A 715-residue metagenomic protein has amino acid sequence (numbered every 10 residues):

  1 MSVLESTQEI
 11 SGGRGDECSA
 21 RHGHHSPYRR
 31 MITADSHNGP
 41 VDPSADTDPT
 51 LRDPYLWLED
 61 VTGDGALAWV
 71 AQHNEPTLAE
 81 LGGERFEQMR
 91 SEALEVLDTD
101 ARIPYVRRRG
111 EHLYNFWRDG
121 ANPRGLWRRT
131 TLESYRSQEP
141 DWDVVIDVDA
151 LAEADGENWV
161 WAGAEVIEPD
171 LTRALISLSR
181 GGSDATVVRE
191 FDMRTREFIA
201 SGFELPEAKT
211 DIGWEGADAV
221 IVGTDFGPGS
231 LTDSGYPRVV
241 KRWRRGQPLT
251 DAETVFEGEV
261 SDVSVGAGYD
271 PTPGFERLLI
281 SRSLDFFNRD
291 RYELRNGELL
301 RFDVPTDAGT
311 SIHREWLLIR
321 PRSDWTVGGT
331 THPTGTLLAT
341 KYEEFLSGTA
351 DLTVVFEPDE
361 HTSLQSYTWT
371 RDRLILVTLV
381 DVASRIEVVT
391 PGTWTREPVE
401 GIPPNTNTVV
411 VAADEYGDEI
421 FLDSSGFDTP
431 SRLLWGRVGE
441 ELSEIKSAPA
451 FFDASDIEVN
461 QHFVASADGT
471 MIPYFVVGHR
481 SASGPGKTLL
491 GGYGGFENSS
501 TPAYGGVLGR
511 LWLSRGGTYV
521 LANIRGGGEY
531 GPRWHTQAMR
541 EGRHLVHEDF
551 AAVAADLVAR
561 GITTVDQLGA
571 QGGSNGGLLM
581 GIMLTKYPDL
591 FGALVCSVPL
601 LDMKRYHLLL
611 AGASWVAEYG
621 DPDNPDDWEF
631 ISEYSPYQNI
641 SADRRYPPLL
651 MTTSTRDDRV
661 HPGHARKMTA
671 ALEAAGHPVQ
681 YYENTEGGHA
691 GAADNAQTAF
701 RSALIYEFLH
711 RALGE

Functional and structural regions predicted by a protein language model:
S26-G83, E87-V96: N-terminal pre-domain segments of enzymes
A66-V166, S177, S264-S283, F287-P321 (+10 more regions): Non-catalytic accessory segments flanking enzyme active sites
R128-T131, R189-R194, P237-G246, Y292-N296 (+2 more regions): Beta-propeller blade signature
W142, M193-L205, Q247-E259, L294-F302 (+2 more regions): Blade-edge beta-strand/turn elements of extracellular beta-propeller and related beta-sheet repeat scaffolds
D149-D170, S177-A185, R194-E197, S201-G202 (+7 more regions): Cap/lid segment of the alpha/beta-hydrolase catalytic domain
S179-R180, T224-R238, P321-H332: Short, conserved, GDST-rich strand-edge loop motifs in beta-rich repeat architectures
P237-S283: Polar, glycine-rich mid-to-C-terminal structural blocks that act as macromolecule-binding/assembly scaffolds
L521-E715: Active-site-proximal cap/loop segments of hydrolase catalytic domains
